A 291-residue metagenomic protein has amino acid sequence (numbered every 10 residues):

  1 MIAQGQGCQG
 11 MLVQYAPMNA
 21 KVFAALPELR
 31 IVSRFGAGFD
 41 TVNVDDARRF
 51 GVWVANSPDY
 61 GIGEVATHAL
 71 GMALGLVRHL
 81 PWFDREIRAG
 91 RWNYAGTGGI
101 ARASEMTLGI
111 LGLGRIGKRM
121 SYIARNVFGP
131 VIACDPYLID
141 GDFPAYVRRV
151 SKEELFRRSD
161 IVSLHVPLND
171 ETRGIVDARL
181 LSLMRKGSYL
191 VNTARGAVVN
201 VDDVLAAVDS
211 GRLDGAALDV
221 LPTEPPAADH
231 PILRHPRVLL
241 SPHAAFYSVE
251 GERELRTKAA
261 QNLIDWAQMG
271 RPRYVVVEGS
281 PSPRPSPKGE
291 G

Functional and structural regions predicted by a protein language model:
M1-A55, R157, D177: An N-terminal-biased, well-structured beta-alpha scaffold segment characteristic of Rossmann-like dinucleotide-binding
A16, A37, D160, H165-L168 (+2 more regions): Short glycine-/small-residue-rich Rossmann-like dinucleotide-binding loops
K21-A25, N43-R49, L138-Y146, P226-R234: Short loop/helix-cap segments at secondary-structure boundaries that form the rim of catalytic
F35-G36, V52-G63, E153, A194: Short beta->alpha connector loops at strand-helix junctions that form conserved, small/polar/Pro-enriched
F50, P58-T107, R119-N126: Phosphate-binding beta-alpha-beta segment of Rossmann-like dinucleotide-binding domains, i.e., the NAD(P)
V54, G187-P281: Rossmann-like dinucleotide-binding domain for NAD(H)/NADP(H)
A95-K186: Rossmann-like dinucleotide/phosphate-binding beta-alpha-beta segment
G279-G291: Intrinsic disorder/low-complexity segments
